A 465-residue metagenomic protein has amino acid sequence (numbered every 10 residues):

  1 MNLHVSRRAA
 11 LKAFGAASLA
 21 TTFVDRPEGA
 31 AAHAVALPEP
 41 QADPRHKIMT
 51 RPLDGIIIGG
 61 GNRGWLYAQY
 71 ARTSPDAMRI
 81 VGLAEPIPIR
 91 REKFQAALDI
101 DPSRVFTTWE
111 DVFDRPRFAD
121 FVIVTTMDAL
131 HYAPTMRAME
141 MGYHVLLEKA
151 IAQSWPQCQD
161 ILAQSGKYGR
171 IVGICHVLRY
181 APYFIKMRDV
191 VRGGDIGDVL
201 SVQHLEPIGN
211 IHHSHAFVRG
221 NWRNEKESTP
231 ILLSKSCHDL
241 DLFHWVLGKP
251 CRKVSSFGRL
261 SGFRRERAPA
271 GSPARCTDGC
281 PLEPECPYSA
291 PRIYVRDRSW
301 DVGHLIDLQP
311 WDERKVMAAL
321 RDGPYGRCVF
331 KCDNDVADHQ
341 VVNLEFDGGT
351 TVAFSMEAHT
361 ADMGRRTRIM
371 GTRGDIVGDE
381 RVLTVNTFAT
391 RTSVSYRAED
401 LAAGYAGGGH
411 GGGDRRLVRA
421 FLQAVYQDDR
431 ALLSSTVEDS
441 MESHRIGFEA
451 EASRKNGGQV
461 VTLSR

Functional and structural regions predicted by a protein language model:
M1-S18: N-terminal secretory signal peptides and thylakoid transit peptides that target proteins across membranes
F14-A17, L66, V336-R465: C-terminal helical cap and adjacent loop that interface with cofactors, partners, or active-site loops
A17-I100: N-terminal Rossmann-like dinucleotide-binding module
G64, L178-R327, G457: Predominantly a Rossmann-like dinucleotide-binding segment in NAD(P)-dependent oxidoreductases
I100-Q164: Beta-loop-alpha module in the N-terminal Rossmann-like domain of NAD(P)-dependent dehydrogenases, especially those
V124, L147, V172-I174, Q203 (+1 more regions): Hydrophobic residues in well-ordered beta-strands that form the structural core
G142, G169, G194, G349 (+1 more regions): Glycine-centered short loops/turns at secondary-structure junctions
D160-V177, D198-S201: Rossmann-fold dehydrogenase core element
